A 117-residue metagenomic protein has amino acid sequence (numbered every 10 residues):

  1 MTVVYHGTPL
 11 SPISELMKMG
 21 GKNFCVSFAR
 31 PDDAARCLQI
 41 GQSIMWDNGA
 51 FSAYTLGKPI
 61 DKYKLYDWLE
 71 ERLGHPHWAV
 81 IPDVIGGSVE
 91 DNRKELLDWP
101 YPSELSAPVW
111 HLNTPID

Functional and structural regions predicted by a protein language model:
M1-K94: Non-catalytic, usually N-terminal nucleic-acid engagement modules in DNA/RNA processing proteins
S43, D98-E104: Alpha-helix-loop-beta-strand connector modules within alpha/beta enzyme cores
E90-L97, P115-D117: Distinct, well-ordered alpha-helical segments
E104-D117: Glycine-rich phosphate/ribose-binding loops and adjacent secondary-structure elements that form binding surfaces
